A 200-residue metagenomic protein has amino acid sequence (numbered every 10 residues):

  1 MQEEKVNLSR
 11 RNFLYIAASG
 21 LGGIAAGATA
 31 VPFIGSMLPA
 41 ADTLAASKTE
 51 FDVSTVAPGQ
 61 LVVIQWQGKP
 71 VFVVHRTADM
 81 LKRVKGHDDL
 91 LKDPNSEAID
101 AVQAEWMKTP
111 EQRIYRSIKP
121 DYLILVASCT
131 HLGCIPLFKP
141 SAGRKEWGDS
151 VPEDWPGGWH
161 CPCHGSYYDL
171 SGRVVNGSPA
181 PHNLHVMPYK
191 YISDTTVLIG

Functional and structural regions predicted by a protein language model:
M1, A40-A41, Y122, K139: Extended interaction regions within the primary functional domain
Q2-L21: N-terminal secretory signal peptides and thylakoid transit peptides that target proteins across membranes
A18-P32, R83-G86, D154-P156: Short low-complexity stretches enriched in small and charged residues
A26-K69: C-terminal segment of N-terminal export signals and the immediately downstream linker at the start of the mature
V53, W66, V74-H75, V126 (+1 more regions): Pocket-edge structural micro-motifs
V63-P110: Extracytoplasmic/periplasmic/luminal assembly and interaction segments in envelope/secretory/respiratory proteins
K92-G200: Rieske [2Fe-2S] iron-sulfur-binding domain
